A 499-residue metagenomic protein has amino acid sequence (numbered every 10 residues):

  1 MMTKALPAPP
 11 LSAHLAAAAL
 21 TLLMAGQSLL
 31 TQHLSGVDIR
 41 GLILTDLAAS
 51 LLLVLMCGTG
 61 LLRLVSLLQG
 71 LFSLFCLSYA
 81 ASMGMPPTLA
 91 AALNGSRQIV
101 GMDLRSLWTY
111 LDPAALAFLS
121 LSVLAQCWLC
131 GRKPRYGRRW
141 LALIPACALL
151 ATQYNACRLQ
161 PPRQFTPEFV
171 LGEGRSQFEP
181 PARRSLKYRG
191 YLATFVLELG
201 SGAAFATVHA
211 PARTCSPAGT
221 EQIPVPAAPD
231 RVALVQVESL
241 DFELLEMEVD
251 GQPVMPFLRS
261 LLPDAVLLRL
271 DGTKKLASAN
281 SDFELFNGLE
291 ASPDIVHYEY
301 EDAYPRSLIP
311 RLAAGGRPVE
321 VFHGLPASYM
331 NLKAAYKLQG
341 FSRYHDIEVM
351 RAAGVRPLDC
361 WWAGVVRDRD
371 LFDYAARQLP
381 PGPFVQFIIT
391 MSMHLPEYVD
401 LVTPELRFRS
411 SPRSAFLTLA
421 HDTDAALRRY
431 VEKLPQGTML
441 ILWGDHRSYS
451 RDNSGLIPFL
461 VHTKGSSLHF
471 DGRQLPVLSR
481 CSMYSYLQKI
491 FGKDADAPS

Functional and structural regions predicted by a protein language model:
M1-A13, R132-P134, L379, D471 (+1 more regions): Short, Lys/Arg-enriched, disordered terminal segments
T3-Y188: Transmembrane and membrane-interface helices of multi-pass, inner-membrane envelope-modifying transferases
S12-V37, M102, W108, L192-A218 (+2 more regions): Short secondary-structure boundary segments
G36, A80-P86, G101, L111 (+6 more regions): Glycine-centered secondary-structure boundary/capping sites
C57-L64, L104-W108, Q164-L199, Q252-P256 (+4 more regions): Short, structured coil/loop segments at alpha-helix boundaries
M83, A114, R132, W140 (+6 more regions): Generic alpha-helical secondary structure signal
T152-V232: Membrane-interface segments at or immediately adjacent to transmembrane helices that form the boundary between
R213-S499: Solvent-exposed soluble domains appended to multi-pass membrane proteins
